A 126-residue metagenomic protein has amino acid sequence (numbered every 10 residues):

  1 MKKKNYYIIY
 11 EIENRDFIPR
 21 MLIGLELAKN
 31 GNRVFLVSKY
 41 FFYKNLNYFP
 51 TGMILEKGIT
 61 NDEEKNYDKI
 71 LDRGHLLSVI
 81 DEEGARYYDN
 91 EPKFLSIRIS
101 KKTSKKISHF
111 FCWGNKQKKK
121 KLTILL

Functional and structural regions predicted by a protein language model:
K4-L126: Active-site and donor-binding regions of nucleotide-sugar-utilizing enzymes
